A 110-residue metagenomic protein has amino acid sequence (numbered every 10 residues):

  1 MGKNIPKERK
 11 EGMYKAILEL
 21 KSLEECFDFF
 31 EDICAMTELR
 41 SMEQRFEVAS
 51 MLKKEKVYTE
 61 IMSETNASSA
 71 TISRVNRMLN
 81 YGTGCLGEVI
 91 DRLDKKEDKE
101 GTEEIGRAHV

Functional and structural regions predicted by a protein language model:
M1-L20: General nucleic-acid-binding
R9-M13, F29, T71: A general alpha-helix detector
E24-Q44: Short, Lys/Arg-enriched anionic-surface-contact patches
M42-K56: Short, amphipathic alpha-helical "recognition" segments used to contact nucleic acids or chromatin
E60-T65, I72: Short alpha-helical "recognition helix" segments of helix-turn-helix
S69-K96: C-terminal structural segments of small proteins and small subunits
K95-E100, G106: Short, C-terminally biased terminal segments at protein or domain edges
A108-V110: Conserved small/polar residues in nucleotide/adenosyl-binding loops
